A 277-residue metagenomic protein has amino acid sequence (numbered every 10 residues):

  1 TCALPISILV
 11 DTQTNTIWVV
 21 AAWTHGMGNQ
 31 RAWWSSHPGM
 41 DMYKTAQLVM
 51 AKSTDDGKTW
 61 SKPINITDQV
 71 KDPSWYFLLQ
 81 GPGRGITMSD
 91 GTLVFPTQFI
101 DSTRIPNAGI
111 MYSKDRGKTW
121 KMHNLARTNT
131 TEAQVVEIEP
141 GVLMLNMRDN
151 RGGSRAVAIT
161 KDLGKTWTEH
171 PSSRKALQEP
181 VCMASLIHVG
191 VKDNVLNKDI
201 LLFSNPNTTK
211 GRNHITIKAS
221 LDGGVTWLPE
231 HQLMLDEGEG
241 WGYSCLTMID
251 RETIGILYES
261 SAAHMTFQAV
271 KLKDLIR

Functional and structural regions predicted by a protein language model:
T1-R277: Asp-box/BNR beta-propeller blade signature and adjacent active/binding-site loops in extracellular glycan-interacting
